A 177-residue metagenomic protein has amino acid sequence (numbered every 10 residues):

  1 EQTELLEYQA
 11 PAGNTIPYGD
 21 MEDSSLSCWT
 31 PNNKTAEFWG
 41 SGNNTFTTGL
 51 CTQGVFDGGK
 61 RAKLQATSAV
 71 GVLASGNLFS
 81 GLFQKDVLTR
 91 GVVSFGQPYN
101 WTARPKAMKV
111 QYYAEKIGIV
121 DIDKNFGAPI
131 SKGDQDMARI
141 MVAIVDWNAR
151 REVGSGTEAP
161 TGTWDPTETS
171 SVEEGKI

Functional and structural regions predicted by a protein language model:
L5-K109, K116, K132-I177: Aromatic (Trp/Tyr/Phe) and Gly/Pro-enriched flexible surface segments
Y112-S131: Short amphipathic, basic-aromatic surface patches that mediate peripheral association with negatively charged
